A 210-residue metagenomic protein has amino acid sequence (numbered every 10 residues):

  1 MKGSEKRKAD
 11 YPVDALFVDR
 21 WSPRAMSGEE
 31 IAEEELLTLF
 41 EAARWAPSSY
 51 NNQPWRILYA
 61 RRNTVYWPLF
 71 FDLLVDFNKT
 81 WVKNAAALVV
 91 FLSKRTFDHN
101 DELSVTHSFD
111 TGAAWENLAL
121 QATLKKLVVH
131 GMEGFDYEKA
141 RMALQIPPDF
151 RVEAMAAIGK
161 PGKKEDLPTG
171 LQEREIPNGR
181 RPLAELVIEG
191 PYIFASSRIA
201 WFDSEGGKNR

Functional and structural regions predicted by a protein language model:
M1-R210: Acidic, surface-exposed loops and disordered segments
